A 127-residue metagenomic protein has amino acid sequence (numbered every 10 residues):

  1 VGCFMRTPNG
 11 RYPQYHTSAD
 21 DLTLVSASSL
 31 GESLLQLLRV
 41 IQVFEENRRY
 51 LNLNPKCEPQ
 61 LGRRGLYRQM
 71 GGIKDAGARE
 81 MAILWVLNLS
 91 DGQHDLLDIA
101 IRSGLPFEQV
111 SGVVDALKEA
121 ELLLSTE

Functional and structural regions predicted by a protein language model:
V1-E127: Secretory-pathway/membrane protein signature
